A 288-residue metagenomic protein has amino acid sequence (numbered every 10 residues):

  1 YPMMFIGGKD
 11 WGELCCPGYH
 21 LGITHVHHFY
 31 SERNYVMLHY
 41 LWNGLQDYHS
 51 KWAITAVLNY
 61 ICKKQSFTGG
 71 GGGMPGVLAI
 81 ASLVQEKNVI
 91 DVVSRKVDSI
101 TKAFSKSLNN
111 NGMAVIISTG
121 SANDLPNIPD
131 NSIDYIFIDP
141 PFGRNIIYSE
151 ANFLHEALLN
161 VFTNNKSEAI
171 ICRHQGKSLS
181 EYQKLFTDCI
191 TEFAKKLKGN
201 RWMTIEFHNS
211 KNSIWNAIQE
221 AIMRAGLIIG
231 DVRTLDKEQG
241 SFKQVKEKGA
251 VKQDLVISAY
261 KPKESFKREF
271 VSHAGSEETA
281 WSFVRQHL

Functional and structural regions predicted by a protein language model:
Y1-P129, Y148-Q175, C189, I214 (+4 more regions): Nucleic-acid modification enzymes, centered on SAM-dependent nucleic-acid methyltransferases
S132-I133: Local beta-strand N-terminus motif with an aromatic residue
I136-F137: Hydrophobic beta-strand segment of the Class I
P141: Conserved SAM-binding loop
R144: A short His-aromatic
I170-G230: Conserved Class I SAM-dependent methyltransferase catalytic core
R285-L288: Long, C-terminal catalytic modules of enzymes
